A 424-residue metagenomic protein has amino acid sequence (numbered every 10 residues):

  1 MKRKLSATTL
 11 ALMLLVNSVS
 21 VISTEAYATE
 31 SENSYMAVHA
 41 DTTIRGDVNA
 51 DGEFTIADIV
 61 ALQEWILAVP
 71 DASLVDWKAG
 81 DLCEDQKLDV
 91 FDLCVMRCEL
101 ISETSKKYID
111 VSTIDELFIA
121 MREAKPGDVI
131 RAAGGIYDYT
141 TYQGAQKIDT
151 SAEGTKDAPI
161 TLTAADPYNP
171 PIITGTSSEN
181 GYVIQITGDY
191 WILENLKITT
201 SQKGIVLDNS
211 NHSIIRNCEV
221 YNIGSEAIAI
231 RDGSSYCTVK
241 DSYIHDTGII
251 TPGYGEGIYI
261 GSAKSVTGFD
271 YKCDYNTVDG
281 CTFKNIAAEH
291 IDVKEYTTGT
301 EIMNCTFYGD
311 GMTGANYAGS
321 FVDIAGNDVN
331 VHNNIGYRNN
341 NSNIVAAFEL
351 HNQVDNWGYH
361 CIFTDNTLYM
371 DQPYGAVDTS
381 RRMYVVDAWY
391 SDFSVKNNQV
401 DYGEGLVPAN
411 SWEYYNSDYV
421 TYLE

Functional and structural regions predicted by a protein language model:
K4-K106: Cellulosome-associated attachment modules in secreted, modular CAZymes
T43-R45, A57, W77-A79, F91 (+13 more regions): Surface-exposed or flexible loop/turn and strand-edge residues in extracellular/cell-surface modules
W65-V69, E99, E123, T199 (+1 more regions): Structured segments of extracytoplasmic/periplasmic soluble domains in secreted or envelope-associated proteins
K106-I148: Acidic Gly/Asp/Thr-rich repetitive segments characteristic of extracellular carbohydrate-active and adhesion proteins
V111-S112, R131-T141, A152-Q202, G248-I249: Right-handed parallel beta-helix/beta-spiral solenoid domain characteristic of secreted/periplasmic
Y142-S151, G175-I184, T200-V206, N222-R231 (+7 more regions): Extracellular beta-strand/beta-solenoid scaffold signature
P159, D166-Y168, D189-T200, N211-N222 (+9 more regions): Right-handed parallel beta-helix
S380-E424: Leucine-rich solenoid repeat scaffolds
